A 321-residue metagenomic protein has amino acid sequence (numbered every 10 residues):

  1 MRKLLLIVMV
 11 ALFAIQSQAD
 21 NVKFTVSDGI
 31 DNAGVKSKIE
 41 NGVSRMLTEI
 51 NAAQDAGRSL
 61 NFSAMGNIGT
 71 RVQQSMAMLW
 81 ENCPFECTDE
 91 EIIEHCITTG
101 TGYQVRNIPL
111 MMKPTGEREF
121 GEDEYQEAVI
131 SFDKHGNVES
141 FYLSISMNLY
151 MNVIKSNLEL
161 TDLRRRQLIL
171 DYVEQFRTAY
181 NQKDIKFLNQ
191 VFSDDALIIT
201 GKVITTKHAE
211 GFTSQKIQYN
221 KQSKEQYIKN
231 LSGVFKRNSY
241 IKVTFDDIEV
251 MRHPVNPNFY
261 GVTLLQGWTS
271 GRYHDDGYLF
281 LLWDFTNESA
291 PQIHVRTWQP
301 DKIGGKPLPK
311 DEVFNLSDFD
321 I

Functional and structural regions predicted by a protein language model:
L4-F13: Sec-dependent N-terminal signal peptides
A19-D55, G136-Q182, K186, Q190: Short, low-complexity N-terminal intrinsically disordered segments enriched in polar/charged residues
D20, T70-V129, G211-D275: Surface-exposed, charged secondary-structure patches
E40-E81, K183-H208: Short, well-ordered alpha-helical segments enriched in acidic and aromatic residues
M112, I145-M147, F192-D195, K202-V203 (+1 more regions): A mature extracytoplasmic/lumenal domain signature
E117-R165, P257-G261, G271-I321: Short beta-strand edge/turn micro-motifs at domain boundaries
I169-E225, K229: Conserved, compact domain cores that house catalytic/ligand-binding motifs in diverse enzymes and effector modules
